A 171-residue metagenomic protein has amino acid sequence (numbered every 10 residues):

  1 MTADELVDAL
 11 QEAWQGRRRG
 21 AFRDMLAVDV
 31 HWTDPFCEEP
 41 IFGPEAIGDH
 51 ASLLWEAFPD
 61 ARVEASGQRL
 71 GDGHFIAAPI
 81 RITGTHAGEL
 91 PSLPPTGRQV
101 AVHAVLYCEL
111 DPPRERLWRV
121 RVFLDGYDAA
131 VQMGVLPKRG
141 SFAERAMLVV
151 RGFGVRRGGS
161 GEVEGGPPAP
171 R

Functional and structural regions predicted by a protein language model:
M1-R171: C-terminal and inter-domain tail/linker signature
